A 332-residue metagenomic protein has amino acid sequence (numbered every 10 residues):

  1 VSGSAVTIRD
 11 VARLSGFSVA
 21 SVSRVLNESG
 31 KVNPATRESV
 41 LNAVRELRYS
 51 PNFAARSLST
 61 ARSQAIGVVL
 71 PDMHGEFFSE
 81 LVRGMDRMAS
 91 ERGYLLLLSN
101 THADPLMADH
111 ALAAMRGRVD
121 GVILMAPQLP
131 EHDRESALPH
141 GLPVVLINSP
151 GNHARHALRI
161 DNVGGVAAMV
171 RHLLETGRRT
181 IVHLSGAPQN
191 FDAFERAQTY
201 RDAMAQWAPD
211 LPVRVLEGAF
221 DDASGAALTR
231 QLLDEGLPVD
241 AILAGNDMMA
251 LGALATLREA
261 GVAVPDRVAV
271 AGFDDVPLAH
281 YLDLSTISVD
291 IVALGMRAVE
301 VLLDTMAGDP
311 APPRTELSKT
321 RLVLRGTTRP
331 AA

Functional and structural regions predicted by a protein language model:
V1-G3, A61, A65-R171, E175 (+1 more regions): Alpha-helical recognition/docking segments in bacterial nutrient-uptake and carbohydrate-utilization systems
V1-Q64, R329-A332: N-terminal helix-turn-helix DNA-binding module of bacterial transcription factors
L14, V19-S23, S59-D72, H172 (+1 more regions): Short beta-strand segments enriched in small/hydrophobic residues
L47, M115-R118, T176-G177, L232-P238: Glycine-rich phosphate-binding loop signature in dinucleotide/nucleotide-binding domains
F53, P71-E80, L98-M107, L158-A168 (+7 more regions): Hinge/beta->alpha junction and helix N-cap segments in small-molecule ligand-binding domains
V119-A126, V182-S185, L216, G236-N246 (+1 more regions): Periplasmic-binding protein-like
E235-A332: Flexible loop/turn connectors
